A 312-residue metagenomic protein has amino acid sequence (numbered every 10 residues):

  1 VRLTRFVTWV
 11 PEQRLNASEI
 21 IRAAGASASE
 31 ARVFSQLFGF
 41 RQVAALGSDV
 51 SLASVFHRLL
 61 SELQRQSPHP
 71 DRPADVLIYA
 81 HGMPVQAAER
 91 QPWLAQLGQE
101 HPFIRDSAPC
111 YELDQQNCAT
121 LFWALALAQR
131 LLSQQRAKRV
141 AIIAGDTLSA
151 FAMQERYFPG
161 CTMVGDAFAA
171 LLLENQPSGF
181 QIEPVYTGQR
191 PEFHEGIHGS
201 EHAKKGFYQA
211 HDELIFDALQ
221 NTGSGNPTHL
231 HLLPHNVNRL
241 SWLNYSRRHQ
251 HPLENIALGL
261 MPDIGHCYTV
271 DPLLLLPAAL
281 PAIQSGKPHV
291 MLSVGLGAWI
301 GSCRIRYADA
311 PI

Functional and structural regions predicted by a protein language model:
V1-D49, R156-D217, V294, Y307-I312: Condensing-enzyme catalytic core mediating Claisen C-C bond formation in acyl metabolism
E30, S51-P68, G206-G223, L275 (+1 more regions): Short, well-ordered amphipathic alpha-helical segments that serve as non-catalytic structural scaffolds within diverse
E30-R32, E89-I104, I142-L148, S241-L253 (+1 more regions): Acidic-glycine-rich active-site phosphate/pyrophosphate-binding loop
V50-Q115, S224-W242: Conserved beta-ketoacyl condensing-enzyme motif
A80, V140-D146, L173, M291-G295: Short beta-strand segments
Q86, R90-Q91, E112-R136, H231-I312: Claisen-condensing/thiolase-fold acyl-transfer catalytic domains that form or cleave C-C bonds in fatty acid
S133, A137-G165: Flexible, glycine-rich active-site loops centered on histidine and acidic residues that chelate a metal or position
E201-L232, N236, Y245: Oxyanion-binding "anion nests"
